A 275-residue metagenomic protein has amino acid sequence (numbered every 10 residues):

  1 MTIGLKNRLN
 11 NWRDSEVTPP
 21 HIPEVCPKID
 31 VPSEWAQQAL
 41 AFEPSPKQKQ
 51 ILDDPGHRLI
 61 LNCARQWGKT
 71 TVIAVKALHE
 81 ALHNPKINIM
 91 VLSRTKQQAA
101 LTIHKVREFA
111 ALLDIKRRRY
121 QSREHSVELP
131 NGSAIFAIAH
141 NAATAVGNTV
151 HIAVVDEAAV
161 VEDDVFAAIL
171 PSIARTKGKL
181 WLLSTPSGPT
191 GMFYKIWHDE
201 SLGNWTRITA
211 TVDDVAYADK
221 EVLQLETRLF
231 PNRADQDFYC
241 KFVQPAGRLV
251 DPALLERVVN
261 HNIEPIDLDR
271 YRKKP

Functional and structural regions predicted by a protein language model:
M1-R58, L268, K273: Pre-P-loop entry segment of helicase/translocase ATPase cores
G56-K76: Walker A/P-loop
R58-I60, N88-M90, I152, K179: Residue-level preference for the first positions of well-ordered beta-strands
Q66, R94, T185: Conserved H-loop
E80-A100: Conserved SF1/SF2 helicase motif Ia
A100-H151: Inter-Walker segment of RecA-like/P-loop motor cores
E108-A110, I152, V160-R233: ASCE P-loop NTPase helicase motor core
V212-P275: ATPase catalytic-site recognition across NTP-hydrolyzing enzymes
